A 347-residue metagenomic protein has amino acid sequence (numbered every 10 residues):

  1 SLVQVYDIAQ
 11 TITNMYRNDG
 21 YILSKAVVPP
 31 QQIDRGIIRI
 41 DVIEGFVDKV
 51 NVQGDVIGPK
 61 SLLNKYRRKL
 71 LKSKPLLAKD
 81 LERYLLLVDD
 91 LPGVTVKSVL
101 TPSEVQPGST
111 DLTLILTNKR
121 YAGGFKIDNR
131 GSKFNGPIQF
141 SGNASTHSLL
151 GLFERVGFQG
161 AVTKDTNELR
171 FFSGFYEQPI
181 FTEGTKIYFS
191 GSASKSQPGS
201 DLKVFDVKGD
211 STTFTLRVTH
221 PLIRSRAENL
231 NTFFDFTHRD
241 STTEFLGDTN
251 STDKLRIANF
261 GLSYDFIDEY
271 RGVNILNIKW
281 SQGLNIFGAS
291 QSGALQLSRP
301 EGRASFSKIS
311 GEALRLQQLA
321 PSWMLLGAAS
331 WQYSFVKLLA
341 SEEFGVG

Functional and structural regions predicted by a protein language model:
S1-G131, A161-R170, I309-E312, A329: Periplasmic polypeptide-binding modules associated with outer-membrane biogenesis and secretion
V3, G36, V50, S73 (+11 more regions): Surface-exposed loop/turn and secondary-structure junction residues enriched for glycine/proline
Q4, K25, G157, P321-M324: Short, surface-exposed helix-loop/turn micro-motifs enriched in polar/charged residues
Q31, K74, K79, H147 (+5 more regions): Flexible, active-site-adjacent loop/turn segments at secondary-structure boundaries
K60-S61, L77-G272: Gram-negative/organellar outer-membrane beta-barrel architecture
R68-L71, Q159-T163, D201, A294-R299: Short hinge/gating elements
T242-G347: C-terminal outer-membrane beta-barrel translocator/porin domains of Gram-negative envelope proteins and their
